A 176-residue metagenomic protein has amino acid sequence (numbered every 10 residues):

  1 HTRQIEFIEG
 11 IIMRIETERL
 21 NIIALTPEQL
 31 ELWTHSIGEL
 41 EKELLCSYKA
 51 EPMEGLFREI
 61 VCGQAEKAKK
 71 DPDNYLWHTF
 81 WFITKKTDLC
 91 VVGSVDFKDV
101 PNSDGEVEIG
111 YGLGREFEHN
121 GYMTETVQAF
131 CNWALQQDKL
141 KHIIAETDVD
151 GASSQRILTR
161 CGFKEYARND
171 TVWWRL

Functional and structural regions predicted by a protein language model:
R3-E108, L113-E116, A129-W133, Q137 (+2 more regions): GNAT-family acyltransferases
H119-T124: Glycine-rich acyl-CoA binding loop
A145-Q155: Conserved beta-strand-loop-alpha-helix junction that forms the acyl-donor binding cleft
L158: Conserved active-site tyrosine of GNAT-family acetyltransferases
